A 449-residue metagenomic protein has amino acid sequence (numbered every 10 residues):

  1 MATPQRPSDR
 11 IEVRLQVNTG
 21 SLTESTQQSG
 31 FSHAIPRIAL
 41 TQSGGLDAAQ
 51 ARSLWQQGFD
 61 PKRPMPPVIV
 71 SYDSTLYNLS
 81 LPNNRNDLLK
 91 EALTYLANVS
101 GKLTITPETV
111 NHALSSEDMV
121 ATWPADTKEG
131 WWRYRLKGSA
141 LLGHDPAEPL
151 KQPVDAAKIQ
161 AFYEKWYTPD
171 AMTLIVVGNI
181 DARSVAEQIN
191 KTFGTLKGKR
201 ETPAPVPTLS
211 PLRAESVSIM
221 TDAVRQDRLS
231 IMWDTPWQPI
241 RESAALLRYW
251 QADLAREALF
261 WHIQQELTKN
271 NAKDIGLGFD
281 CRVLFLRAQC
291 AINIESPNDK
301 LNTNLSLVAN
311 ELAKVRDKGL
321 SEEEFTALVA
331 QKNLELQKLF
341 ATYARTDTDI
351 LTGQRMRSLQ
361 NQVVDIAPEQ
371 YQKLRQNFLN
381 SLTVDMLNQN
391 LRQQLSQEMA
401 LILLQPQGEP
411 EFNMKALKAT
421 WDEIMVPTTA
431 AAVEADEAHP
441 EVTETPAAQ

Functional and structural regions predicted by a protein language model:
M1-P4, T173-I175, D181-P236, I240-R241 (+6 more regions): Proteolytic maturation boundary segments
P7-R14, N18, T26-F31, Y72-L76 (+15 more regions): Extracytoplasmic
R14-S80, D126, L141-P146, E257-L286: M16/MPP (pitrilysin/insulinase) zinc-metallopeptidase core fold and M16-derived inactive scaffolds
L15, H33-I35, Y77, L96 (+10 more regions): Buried hydrophobic packing residues in well-ordered domains
N18-S25, P36-S43, T75-N86, A97-P107 (+8 more regions): Second-shell loop/turn segments in exported
S29, R37, R52-S53, K90-T94 (+18 more regions): Solvent-exposed, polar/charged alpha-helical surfaces in well-ordered, non-transmembrane soluble domains, broadly
L54-F162, S306-N310, D317-T352: Acidic/histidine-enriched segments that form metal/cofactor-coordinating and catalytic pocket/exosite environments
A245-S321: Structured mid-domain segments that build the active-site/substrate or prosthetic-cofactor binding neighborhood
